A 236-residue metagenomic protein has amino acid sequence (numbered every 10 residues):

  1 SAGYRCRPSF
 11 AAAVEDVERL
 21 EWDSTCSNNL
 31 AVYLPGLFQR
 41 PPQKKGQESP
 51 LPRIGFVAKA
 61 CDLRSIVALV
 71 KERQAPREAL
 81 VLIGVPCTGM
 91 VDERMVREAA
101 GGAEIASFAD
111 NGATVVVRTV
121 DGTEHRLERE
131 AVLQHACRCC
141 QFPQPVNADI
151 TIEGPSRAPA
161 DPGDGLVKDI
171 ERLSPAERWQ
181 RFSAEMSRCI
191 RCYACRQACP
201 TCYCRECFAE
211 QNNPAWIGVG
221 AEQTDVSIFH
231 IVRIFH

Functional and structural regions predicted by a protein language model:
S1-F182, M186: Iron-sulfur-associated redox domains of electron-transfer enzymes in respiratory and anaerobic energy metabolism
C61, E130-P143, F182-A209, H230-H236: Cysteine-centered iron-sulfur cluster-binding motifs in ferredoxin-type domains/subunits of redox enzymes
A158-S187, Y203-H236: Ferredoxin-type iron-sulfur electron-transfer modules in oxidoreductases and energy-metabolism complexes
